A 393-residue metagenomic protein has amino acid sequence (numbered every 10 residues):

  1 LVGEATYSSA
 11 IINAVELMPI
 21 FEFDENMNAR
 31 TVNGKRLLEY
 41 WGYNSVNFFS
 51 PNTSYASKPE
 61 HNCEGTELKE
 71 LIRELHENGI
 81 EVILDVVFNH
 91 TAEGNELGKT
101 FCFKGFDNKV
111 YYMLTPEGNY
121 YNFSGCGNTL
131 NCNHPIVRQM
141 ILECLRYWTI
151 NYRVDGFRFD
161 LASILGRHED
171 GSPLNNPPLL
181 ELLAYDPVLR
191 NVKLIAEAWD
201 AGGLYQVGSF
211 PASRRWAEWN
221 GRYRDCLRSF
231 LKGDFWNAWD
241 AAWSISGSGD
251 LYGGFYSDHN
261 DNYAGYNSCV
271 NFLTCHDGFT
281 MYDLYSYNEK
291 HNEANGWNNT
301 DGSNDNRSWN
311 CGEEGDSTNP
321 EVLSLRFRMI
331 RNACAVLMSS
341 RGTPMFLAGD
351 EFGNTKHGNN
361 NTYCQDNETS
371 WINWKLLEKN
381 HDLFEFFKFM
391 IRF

Functional and structural regions predicted by a protein language model:
L1-V154, L161-V188, L204, G254 (+1 more regions): Substrate-binding/active-site clefts of carbohydrate-active enzymes
L17, H276, M390: A residue-level signal for conserved active-site and pocket-lining positions in enzyme catalytic cores
K69, L142-L145, F327-M338, F387: Short, hydrophobic/amphipathic alpha-helical packing segments that form internal helix faces or helix-helix interfaces
F88, G353-N354: Short active-site segment of divalent metal-dependent hydrolases/proteases that encodes the spacing between
R153, E169-D170, L174-A348, F352-G353 (+1 more regions): Conserved alpha/beta catalytic core and glycan-binding cleft of carbohydrate-active enzymes
T318-V322, N373-K379: Short histidine-centered catalytic/ligand-binding loop motif
Y363-W374: Acyl/amide activation-and-transfer machinery of modular secondary-metabolite enzymes
K379-F393: Catalytic cores of secreted or luminal carbohydrate-active enzymes
